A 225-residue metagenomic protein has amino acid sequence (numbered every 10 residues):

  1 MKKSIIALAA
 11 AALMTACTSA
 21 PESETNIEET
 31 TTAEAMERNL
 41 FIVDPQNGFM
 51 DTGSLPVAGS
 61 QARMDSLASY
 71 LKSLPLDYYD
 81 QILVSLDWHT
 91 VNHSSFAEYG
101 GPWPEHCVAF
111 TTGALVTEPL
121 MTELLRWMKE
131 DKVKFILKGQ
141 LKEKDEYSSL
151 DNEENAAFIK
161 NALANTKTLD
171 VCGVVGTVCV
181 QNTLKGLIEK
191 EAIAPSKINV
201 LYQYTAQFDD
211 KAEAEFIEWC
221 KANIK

Functional and structural regions predicted by a protein language model:
M1-K2, T25: Generic cytosolic/nucleocytoplasmic N-terminal low-complexity/intrinsically disordered segments
K2-L8: Sec-dependent signal peptide recognition, specifically the positively charged N-region followed immediately by
A9-M14: Hydrophobic helical h-region of N-terminal Sec-dependent signal peptides in bacterial secretory/periplasmic proteins
C17-L40, Q46-G48, G53, D65-Q81 (+1 more regions): Active-site-adjacent betaalpha module
V57-S60: Surface-exposed strand-loop-strand hairpins of Gram-negative outer-membrane beta-barrel proteins
